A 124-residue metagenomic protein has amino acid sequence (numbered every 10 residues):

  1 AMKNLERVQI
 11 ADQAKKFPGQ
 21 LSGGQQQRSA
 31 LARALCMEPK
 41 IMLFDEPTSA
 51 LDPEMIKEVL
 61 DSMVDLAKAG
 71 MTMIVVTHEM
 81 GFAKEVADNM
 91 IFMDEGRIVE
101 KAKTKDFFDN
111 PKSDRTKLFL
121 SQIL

Functional and structural regions predicted by a protein language model:
F17-L21, Q25: Conserved ABC ATPase signature
L31: Hydrophobic anchor residue at the start of the ABC signature
C36-K40: A short, proline-enriched helix->beta-strand linker immediately N-terminal to the Walker B motif in ABC-type P-loop
M42-D45: Catalytic Walker B motif of ABC-type/P-loop ATPase nucleotide-binding domains
I56-A69: Helical segment within the ABC ATPase nucleotide-binding domain
T77-H78: H-loop/switch region of ABC-family ATPase nucleotide-binding domains
